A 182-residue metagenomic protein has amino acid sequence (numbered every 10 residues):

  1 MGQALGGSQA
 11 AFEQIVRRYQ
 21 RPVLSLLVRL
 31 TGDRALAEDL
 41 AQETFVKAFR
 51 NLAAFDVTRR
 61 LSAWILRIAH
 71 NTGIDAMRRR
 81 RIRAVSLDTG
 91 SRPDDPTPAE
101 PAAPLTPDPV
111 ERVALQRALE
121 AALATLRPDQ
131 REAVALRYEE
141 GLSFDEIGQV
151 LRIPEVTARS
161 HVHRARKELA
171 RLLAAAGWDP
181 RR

Functional and structural regions predicted by a protein language model:
A4, V23, L27, A37-A48 (+4 more regions): Short, small-hydrophobic-rich alpha-helical interface motif
L5-S25: A short, charge-rich alpha-helical start-of-domain segment used by transcription regulators
R18-R21, R29-G32, A135-L142: Short helix-capping/turn signature of helix-turn-helix
R50-V57, R67-D88, E111-R112, R164 (+1 more regions): Arg/Lys-rich amphipathic alpha helix in sigma70-family domain 2
A63, H70, I74, A118-A122 (+4 more regions): DNA-recognition helix of helix-turn-helix
R83-R112: Internal acidic/polar
A174-R182: Short, basic, alpha-helical segments at the C-terminal edge of helix-turn-helix-like DNA-binding modules
